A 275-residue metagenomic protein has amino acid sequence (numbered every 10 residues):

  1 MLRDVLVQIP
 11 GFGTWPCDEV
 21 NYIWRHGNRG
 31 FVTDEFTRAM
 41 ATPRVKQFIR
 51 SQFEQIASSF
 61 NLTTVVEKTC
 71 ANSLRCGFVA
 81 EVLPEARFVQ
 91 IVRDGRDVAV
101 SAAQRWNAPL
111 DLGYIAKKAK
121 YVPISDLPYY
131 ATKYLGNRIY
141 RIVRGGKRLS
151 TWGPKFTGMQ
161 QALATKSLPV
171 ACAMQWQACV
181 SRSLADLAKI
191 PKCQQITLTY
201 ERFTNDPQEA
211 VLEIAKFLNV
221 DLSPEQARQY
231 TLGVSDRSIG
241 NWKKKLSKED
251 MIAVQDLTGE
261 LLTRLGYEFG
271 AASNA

Functional and structural regions predicted by a protein language model:
M1-S59, A108-L112, A116-Y130: PAPS-dependent sulfotransferase catalytic core
Q8, E19-Y22, A71-S73, D94-V98 (+2 more regions): Short, solvent-exposed loop/turn segments at secondary-structure junctions
I9-P10, L83, I190: Acidic-histidine catalytic/liganding microenvironments
G13, R87-V89, I196-L198: Hydrophobic/aromatic beta-strand patches that form the interior of the parallel beta-sheet core in alpha/beta enzyme
F53-R75: Glycine-rich phosphate-binding loop used to anchor ATP phosphates in small-molecule kinases, encompassing both
K68, V82-R105, I214: Conserved phosphate-donor/acceptor-positioning beta-strand/loop module used by diverse small-molecule
R75-E81: A short acidic, amphipathic alpha-helical/loop segment
A103, D111-A116, K120, L127-A275: PAPS-dependent sulfotransferases, especially Golgi type II membrane carbohydrate sulfotransferases
